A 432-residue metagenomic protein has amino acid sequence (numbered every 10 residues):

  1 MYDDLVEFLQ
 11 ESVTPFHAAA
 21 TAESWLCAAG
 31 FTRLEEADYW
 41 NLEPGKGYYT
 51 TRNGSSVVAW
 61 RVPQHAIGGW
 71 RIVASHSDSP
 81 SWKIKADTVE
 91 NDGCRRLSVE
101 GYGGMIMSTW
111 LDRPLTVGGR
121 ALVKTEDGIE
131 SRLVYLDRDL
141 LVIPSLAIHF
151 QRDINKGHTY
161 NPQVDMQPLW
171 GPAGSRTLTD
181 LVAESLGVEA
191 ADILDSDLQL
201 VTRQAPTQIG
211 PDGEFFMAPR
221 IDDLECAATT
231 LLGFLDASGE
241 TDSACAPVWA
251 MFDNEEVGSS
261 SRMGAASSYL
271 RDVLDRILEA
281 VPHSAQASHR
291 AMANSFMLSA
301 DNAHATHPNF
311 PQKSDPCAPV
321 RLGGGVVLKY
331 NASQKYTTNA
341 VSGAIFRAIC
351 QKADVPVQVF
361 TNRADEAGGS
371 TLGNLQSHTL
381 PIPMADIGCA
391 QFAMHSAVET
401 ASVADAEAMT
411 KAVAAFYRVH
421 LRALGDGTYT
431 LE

Functional and structural regions predicted by a protein language model:
M1-E432: N-terminal hydrophobic/helix-forming segments and targeting peptides
